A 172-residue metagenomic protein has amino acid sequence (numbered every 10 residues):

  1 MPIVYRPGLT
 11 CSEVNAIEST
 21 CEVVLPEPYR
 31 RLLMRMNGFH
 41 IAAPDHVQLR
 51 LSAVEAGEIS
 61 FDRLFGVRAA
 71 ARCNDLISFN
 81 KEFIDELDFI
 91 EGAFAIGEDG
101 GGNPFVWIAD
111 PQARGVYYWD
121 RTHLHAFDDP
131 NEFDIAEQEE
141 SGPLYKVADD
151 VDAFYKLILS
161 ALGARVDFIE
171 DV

Functional and structural regions predicted by a protein language model:
M1-N103, L162-V172: A surface-exposed partner-binding patch
Y29, N80, Y117-Y118, Y145 (+1 more regions): Aromatic side chains
N103-A109: Short, surface-exposed beta-strand/loop micro-motifs that present aromatic residues
D110-A126: Low-complexity, glycine/alanine/valine/leucine- and proline-rich hydrophobic stretches
T122-D149: Compact, glycine/acidic-enriched structural inserts
D150-K156, L162: Catalytic cores of NTP-dependent nucleotidyl/adenyl transfer enzymes across multiple folds
